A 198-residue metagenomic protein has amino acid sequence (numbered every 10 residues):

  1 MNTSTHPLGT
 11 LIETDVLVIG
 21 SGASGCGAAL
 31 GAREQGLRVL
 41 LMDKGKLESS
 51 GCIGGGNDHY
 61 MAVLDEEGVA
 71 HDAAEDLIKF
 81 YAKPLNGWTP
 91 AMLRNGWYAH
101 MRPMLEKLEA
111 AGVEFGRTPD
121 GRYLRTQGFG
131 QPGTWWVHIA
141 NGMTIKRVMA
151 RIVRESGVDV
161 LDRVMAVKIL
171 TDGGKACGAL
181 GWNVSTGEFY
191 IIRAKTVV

Functional and structural regions predicted by a protein language model:
M1-V16, E34: Extreme N-terminal leader/targeting segments of oxidoreductases
T3-L8, R38, K44-K168, D172-C177 (+1 more regions): Conserved N-terminal/central alpha/beta ligand/cofactor-binding core
L11-T14, S185-T196: Core beta-strand elements of the Rossmann-like FAD/NAD(P) dinucleotide-binding domain in flavoenzyme oxidoreductases
V16-L41: N-terminal Rossmann-like FAD-binding beta1-loop-alpha1 element of flavoenzymes
S21-G22, H138, G187: Alpha-helix N-cap/helix-initiation motif
S24-C26, G157-V160, E188-I191: Ligand-binding pocket scaffold of soluble enzyme catalytic domains
G27, G31, G51-C52, V197: Hydrophobic/aromatic ligand-binding patch that stacks against planar heteroaromatic rings of cofactors or nucleotides
D72-L77, I192-V198: Short coil-to-beta-strand
